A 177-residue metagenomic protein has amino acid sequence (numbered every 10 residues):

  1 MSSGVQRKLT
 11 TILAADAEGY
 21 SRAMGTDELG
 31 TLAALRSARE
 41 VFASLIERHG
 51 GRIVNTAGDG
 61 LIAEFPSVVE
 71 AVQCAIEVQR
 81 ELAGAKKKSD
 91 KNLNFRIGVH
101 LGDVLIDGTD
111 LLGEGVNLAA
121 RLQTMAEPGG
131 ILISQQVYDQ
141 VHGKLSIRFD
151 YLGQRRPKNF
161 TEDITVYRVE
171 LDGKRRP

Functional and structural regions predicted by a protein language model:
M1-C74, R80-E81: Catalytic NTP-binding/metal-coordinating core of nucleotidyl cyclase/transferase enzymes
S3, E40-A43, I62-L171: Catalytic beta-strand-to-alpha-helix segment of the class III nucleotidyl cyclase homology domain
D172-P177: Conserved adenine-nucleotide phosphate-binding loops and their immediately adjacent elements
